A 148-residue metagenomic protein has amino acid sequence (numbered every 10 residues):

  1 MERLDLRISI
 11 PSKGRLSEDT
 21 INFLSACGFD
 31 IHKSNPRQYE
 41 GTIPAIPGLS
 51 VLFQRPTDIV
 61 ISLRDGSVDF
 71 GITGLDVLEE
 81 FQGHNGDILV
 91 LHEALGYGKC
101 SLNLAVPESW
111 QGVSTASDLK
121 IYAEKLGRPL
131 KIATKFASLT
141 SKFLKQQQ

Functional and structural regions predicted by a protein language model:
M1-Q148: Domain-level signature for soluble enzymes in the chorismate/prephenate branch of the shikimate pathway
